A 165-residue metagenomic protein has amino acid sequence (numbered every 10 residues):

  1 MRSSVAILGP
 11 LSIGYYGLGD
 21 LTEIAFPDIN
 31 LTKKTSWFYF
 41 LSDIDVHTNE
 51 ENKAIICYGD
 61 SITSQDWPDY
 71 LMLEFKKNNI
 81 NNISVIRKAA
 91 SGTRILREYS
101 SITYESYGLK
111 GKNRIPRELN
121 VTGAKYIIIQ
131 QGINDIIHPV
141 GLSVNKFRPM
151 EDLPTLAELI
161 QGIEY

Functional and structural regions predicted by a protein language model:
M1-Y58, T63-S64, D69, K77-N81: N-terminal secretory targeting modules
T32-Y39, L96-S100, Q130-I133: Noncatalytic linker/hinge segments flanking ATPase motor cores
K53, D66-E118, K125: Phosphate-binding active sites in nucleotide-utilizing proteins
Y58, K88, I129-Q130: Generic beta-strand/beta-sheet core signal
S61-S64, A90-I95, I133-I137: Solvent-exposed loop/turn segments at secondary-structure junctions within structured extracellular/periplasmic domains
S101-Y165: Alpha-helical cap/lid subdomain in secreted, periplasmic, or secretory-pathway luminal O-acyl-processing enzymes
